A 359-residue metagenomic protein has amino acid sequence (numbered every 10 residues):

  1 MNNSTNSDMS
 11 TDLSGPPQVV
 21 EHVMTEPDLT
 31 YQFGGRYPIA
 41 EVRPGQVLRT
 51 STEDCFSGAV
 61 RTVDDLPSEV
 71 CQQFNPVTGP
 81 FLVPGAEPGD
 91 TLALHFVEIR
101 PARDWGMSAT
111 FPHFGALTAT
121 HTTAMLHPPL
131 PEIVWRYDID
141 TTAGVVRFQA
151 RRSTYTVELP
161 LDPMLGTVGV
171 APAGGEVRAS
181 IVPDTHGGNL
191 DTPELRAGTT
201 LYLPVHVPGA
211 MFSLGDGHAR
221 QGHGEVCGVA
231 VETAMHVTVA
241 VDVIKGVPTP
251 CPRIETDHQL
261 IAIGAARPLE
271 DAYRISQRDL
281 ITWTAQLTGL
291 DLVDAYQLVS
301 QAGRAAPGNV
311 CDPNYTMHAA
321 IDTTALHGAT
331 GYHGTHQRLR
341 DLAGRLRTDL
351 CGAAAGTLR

Functional and structural regions predicted by a protein language model:
D8-E69: N-terminal, Lys/Arg-enriched amphipathic/low-complexity engagement segments that precede the first folded domain
V23-F33, V70-T78, R178-H186: Short, structured beta-strand/loop micro-motifs enriched in basic residues and often containing a Trp
V42, V83-A86, L195: Short, well-ordered loop/turn sites that connect or cap secondary structure elements
T50, T91-L94, L203: A generic structural signal for residues embedded in beta-strands
C55-L66, I99-A109, G209-A219, G308-V310: Short, Lys/Arg- and Gly-enriched loop/turn segments at beta-strand edges
P101-R196: Intrinsically disordered, low-complexity linker/loop segments enriched in Gly/Pro and charged/polar residues
L161-E270, I281: Conserved mixed alpha/beta catalytic, RNA-binding, or beta-rich assembly cores of soluble enzyme, regulatory
